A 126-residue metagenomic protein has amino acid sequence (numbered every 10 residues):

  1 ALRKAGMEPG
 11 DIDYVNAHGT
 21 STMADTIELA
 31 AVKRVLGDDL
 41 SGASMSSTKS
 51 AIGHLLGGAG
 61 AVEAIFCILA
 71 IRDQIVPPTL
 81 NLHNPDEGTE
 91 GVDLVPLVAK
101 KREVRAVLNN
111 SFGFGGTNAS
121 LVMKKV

Functional and structural regions predicted by a protein language model:
A1-V126: Conserved "HGTGT" condensation-loop signature of ketosynthase/thiolase-family condensing enzymes that catalyze
